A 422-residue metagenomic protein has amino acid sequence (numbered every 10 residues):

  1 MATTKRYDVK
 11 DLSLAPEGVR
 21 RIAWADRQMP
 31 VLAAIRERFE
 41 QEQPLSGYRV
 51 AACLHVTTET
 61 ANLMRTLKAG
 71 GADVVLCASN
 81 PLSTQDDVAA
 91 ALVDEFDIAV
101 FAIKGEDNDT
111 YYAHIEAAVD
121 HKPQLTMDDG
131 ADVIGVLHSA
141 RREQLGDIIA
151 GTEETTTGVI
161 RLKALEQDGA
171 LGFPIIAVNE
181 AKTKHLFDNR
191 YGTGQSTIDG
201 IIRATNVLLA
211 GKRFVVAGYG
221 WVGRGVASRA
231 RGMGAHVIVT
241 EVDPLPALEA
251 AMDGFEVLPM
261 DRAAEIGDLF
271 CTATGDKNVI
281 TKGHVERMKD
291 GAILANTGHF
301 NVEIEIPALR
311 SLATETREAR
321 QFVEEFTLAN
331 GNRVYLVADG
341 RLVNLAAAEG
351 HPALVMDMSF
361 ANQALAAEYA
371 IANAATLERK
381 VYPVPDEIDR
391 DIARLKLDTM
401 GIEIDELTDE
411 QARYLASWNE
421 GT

Functional and structural regions predicted by a protein language model:
A2-K5, S13-M29, L45-R49, T57 (+3 more regions): Adenosine-phosphate binding glycine-rich loop
A2-L45, L76-K212: Glycine/serine-rich phosphate-binding loop and adjoining beta1-alpha1 elements at the start of nucleotide-handling
E37, K68, D120-K122, I134-G135 (+3 more regions): Rossmann-fold NAD(P) dinucleotide-binding segment
L54-M64, K68-A72, K184, D188 (+2 more regions): Glycine-rich phosphate/diphosphate-binding loop of Rossmann-like nucleotide-binding domains
V56-T57, P81, D132, E180-T183 (+8 more regions): Short, glycine-/Ser/Thr-/acidic-enriched flexible segments
L63, D87-A89, A113-H114, G135-R142 (+6 more regions): Short acidic, glycine/serine/threonine-rich loops at helix termini
A78, L125-G130, R142-T157, D276 (+3 more regions): ADP-ribose/adenylate-binding Rossmann-like module
K104-A118, L258-A264, G275-K282, E286 (+1 more regions): A structured beta-alpha segment of the ubiquitous adenosine-cofactor-binding alpha/beta core
